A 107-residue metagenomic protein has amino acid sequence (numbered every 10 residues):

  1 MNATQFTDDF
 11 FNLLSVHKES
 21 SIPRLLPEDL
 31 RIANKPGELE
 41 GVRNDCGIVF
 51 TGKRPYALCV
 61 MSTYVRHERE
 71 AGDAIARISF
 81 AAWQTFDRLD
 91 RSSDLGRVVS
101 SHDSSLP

Functional and structural regions predicted by a protein language model:
M1-P107: Penicillin-recognizing serine hydrolase domain
